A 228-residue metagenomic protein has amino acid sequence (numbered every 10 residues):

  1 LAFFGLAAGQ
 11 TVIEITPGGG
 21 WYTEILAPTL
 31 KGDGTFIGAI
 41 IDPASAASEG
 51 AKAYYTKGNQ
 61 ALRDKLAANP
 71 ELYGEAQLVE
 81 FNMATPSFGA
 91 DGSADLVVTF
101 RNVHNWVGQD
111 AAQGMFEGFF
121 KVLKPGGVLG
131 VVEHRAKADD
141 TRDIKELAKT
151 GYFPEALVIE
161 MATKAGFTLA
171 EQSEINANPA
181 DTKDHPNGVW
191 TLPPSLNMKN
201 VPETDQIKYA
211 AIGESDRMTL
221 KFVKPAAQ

Functional and structural regions predicted by a protein language model:
A7-G18: Conserved class I S-adenosyl-L-methionine
A27-P28, A112-V128: A short glycine-rich, Lys/Arg-flanked "PGG" loop and its adjoining helix->strand segment in the class I
I37-A39, G126-H134: Conserved beta-strand signature within the Rossmann-like core of class I S-adenosyl-L-methionine
L62, R142-Q172: Conserved Class I S-adenosyl-L-methionine
Y73-A76, P86-V97: A short acidic, Gly/Pro-enriched loop at the edge of an enzyme's catalytic core that lines a small-molecule cofactor
E80-A84, N105-F119: A short, conserved alpha-helix within the catalytic core of class I
V98-N102: A conserved beta-strand element that flanks and buttresses the S-adenosyl-L-methionine
A165, D205-Q228: C-terminal lobe and adjacent flexible extensions of AdoMet/dcAdoMet transferase-like proteins
